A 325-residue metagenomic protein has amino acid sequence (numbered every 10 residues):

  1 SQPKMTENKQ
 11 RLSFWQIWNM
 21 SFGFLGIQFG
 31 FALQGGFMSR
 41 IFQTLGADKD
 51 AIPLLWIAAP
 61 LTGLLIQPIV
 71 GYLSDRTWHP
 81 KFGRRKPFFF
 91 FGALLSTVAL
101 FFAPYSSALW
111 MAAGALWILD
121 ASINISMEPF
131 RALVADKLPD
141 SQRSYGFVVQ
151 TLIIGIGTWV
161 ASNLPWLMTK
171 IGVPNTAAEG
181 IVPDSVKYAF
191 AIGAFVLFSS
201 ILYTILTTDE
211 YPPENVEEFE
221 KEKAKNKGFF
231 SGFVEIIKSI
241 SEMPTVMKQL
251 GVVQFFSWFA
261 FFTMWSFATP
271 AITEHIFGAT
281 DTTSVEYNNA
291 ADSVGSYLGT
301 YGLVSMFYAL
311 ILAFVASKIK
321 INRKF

Functional and structural regions predicted by a protein language model:
S1-W15, S107-G114, I123-S126, F130 (+2 more regions): Intracellular loop-helix junctions on the cytosolic face of multi-pass helical membrane proteins
T6-T62, K248-V253, S257-T282: Helix-loop boundary and gating motifs at the non-cytosolic
D48-P60, V148, D184-S185, G278-L303: Loop-to-transmembrane helix entry
T62-I66, I153, G157, T300-Y308: MFS transmembrane alpha-helix packing/gate-lining sites
L65-F82, F307-I321: Helix-to-loop junctions at the C-terminal end of transmembrane segments in multipass secondary transporters
G83-F89, F325: Primarily marks hydrophobic transmembrane alpha-helices of the MFS/SLC 12-helix fold
P87-A108: C-terminal ends and interior cores of transmembrane alpha-helices in multi-pass membrane transporters/permeases
